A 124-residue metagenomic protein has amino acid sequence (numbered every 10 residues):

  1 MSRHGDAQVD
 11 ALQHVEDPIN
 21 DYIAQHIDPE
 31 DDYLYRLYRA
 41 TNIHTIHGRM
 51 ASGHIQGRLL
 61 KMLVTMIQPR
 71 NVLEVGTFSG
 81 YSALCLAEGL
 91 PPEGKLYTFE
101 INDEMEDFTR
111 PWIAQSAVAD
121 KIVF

Functional and structural regions predicted by a protein language model:
M1-F124: A short alpha-helical cap/connector motif
